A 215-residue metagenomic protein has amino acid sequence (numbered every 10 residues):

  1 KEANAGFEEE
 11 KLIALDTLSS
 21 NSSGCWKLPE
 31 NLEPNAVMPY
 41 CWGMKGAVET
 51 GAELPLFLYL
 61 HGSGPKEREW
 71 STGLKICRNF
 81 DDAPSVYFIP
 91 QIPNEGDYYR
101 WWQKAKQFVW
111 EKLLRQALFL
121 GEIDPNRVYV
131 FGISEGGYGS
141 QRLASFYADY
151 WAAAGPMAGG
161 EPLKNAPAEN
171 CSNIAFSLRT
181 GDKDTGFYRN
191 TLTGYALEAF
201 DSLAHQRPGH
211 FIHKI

Functional and structural regions predicted by a protein language model:
K1-L54: A domain-start/cap signature at the N-terminus of enzymes
G46-A52, Y98-E135, S145-Y150: Gly/Ser-rich "nucleophile elbow"/oxyanion-hole loop immediately N-terminal to the catalytic nucleophile in hydrolases
A52-E53, E67-G73, Y98-Q103, Q141-L143 (+3 more regions): Short, solvent-exposed loop/turn and secondary-structure capping segments
A52-L56, D82-Y87, D124-V128, A148-A153 (+2 more regions): Loop/turn elements at helix/coil->beta-strand transitions in domains of secreted/extracellular proteins
E53-F119: Active-site machinery of serine-nucleophile hydrolases
Y59-S63, P90-P93, F131-E135, P156-G160 (+2 more regions): Active-site-proximal beta-strand/loop segments in catalytic clefts of secreted hydrolases
N126-S172: Primarily recognizes the serine-hydrolase "nucleophile elbow" in alpha/beta-hydrolase and SGNH/GDSL folds
A153-I215: The feature captures the conserved acid-bearing segment of alpha/beta-hydrolase catalytic domains
